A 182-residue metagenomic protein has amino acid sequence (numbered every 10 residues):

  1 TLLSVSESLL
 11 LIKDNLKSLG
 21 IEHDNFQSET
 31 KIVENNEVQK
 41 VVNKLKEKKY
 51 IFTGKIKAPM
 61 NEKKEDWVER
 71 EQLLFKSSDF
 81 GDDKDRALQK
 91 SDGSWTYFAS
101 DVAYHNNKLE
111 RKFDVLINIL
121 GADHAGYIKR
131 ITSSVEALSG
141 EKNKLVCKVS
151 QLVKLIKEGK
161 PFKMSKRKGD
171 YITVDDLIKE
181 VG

Functional and structural regions predicted by a protein language model:
T1-S6: Glycine- and acidic-residue-enriched helix-capping/strand-helix junction motifs
E7-G182: Alpha-helical recognition segments enriched in aromatics with Gly/Pro capping that present substrate-recognition
